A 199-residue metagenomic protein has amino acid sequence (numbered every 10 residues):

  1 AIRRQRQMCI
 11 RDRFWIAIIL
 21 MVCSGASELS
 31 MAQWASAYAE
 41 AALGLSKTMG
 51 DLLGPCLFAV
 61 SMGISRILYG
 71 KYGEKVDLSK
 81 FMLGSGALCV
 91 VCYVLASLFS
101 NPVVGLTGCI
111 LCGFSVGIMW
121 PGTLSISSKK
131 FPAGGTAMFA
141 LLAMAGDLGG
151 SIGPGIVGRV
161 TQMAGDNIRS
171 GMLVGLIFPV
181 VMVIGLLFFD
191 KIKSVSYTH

Functional and structural regions predicted by a protein language model:
A1-R6, I10, H199: Single conserved hydrophobic/aromatic residue that forms the stacking wall/gate of nucleotide- or nucleobase-binding
F14-P55: Extracytoplasmic gate region of multi-pass secondary transporters
A39-E40, Y72-G73, G158-G165: Interfacial helix-cap and linker-helix signal at transmembrane-aqueous boundaries of multi-pass secondary transporters
I67-D77: Helix-to-loop junctions at the C-terminal end of transmembrane segments in multipass secondary transporters
F81-V94: Structural signature of the two symmetry-related core transmembrane helices
I118-F131: Intracellular juxtamembrane helix-capping segments at the cytosolic ends of symmetry-related transmembrane helices
R159-I177: A membrane-interface helix-boundary motif in multi-pass transporters
L176-Y197: Multi-pass alpha-helical transporter architecture, strongest for 12-TM Major Facilitator/SLC carriers used
